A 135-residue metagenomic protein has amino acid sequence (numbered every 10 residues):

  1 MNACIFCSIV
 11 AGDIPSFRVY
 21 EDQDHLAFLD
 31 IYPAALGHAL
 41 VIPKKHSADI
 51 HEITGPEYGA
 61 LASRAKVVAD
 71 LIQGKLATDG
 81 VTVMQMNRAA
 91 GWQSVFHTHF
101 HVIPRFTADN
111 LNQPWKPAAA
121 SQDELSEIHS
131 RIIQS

Functional and structural regions predicted by a protein language model:
M1-S135: HIT superfamily nucleotide-processing domains
